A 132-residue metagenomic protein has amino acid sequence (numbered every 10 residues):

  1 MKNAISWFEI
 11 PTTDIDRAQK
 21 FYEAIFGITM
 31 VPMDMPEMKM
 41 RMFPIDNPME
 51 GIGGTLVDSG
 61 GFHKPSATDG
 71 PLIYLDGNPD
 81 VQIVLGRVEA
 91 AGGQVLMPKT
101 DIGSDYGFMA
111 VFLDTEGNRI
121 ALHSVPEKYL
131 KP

Functional and structural regions predicted by a protein language model:
M1-Q19, P71-I73, H123-P132: N-terminal beta-strand motif that seeds the catalytic metal site of vicinal oxygen chelate
K2, E9-G51: Core segments of cupin and vicinal oxygen chelate
I5-T13, F62-E89, F108-L113: Vicinal oxygen chelate
A18-Y22, V88, G117: Conserved active-site tyrosine of GNAT-family acetyltransferases
P36-M40, G103-F108: Short acidic/glycine-enriched loop/turn segments that link adjacent beta-strands
F43-P48, F112-T115, V125: Active-site beta-strand termini and strand-to-loop segments that position acidic
G92, T115-E116: Residue-level recognition of short loop/turn positions
